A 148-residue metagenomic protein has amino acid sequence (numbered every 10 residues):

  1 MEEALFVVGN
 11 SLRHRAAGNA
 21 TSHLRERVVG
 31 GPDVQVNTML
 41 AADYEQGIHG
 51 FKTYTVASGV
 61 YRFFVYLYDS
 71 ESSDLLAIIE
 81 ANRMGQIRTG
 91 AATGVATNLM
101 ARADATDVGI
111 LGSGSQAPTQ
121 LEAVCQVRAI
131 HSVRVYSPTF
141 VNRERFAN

Functional and structural regions predicted by a protein language model:
M1-Q86, G94, D104: N-terminal ligand-binding/catalytic initiation module
V7, H14, A96-M100, A123 (+1 more regions): Short alpha-helical scaffold segments that flank and stabilize functional sites
N19, S113-S115: Gly/Ser/Thr-rich helix-start
M84, Q116, V141: Conserved Rossmann-like nucleotide-cofactor binding loop
R88-V108, S115-V127: Short internal alpha-helix immediately C-terminal to a glycine-rich phosphate-binding loop in Rossmann-like
I110-L111, Y136: Structural motif
Q126-N148: NAD(P)-binding Rossmann-fold cofactor-contacting core
